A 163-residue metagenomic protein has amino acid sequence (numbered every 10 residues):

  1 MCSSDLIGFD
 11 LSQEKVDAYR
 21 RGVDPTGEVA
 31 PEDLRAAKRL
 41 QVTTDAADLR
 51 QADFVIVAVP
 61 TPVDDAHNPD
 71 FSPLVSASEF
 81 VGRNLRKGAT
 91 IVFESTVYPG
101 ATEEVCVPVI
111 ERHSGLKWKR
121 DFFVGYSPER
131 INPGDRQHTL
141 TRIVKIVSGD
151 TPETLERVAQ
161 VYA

Functional and structural regions predicted by a protein language model:
S4-A163: Structural/interface elements that position substrates and couple domains in central-metabolism enzymes
